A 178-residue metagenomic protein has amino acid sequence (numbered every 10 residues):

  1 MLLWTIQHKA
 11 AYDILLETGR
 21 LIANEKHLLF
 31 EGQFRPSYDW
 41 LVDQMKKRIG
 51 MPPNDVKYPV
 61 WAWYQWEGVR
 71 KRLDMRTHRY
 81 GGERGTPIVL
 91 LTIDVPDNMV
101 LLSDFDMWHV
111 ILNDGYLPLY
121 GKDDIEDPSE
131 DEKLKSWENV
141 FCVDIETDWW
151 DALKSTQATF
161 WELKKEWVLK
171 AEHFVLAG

Functional and structural regions predicted by a protein language model:
M1-L2, K9-E31, V56-Y58, E67-G178: Conserved NAD+-utilizing ADP-ribose enzyme module
T18-G50: Membrane-interacting alpha-helical segments
Y38-K71: Short, well-structured hydrophobic secondary-structure segments
